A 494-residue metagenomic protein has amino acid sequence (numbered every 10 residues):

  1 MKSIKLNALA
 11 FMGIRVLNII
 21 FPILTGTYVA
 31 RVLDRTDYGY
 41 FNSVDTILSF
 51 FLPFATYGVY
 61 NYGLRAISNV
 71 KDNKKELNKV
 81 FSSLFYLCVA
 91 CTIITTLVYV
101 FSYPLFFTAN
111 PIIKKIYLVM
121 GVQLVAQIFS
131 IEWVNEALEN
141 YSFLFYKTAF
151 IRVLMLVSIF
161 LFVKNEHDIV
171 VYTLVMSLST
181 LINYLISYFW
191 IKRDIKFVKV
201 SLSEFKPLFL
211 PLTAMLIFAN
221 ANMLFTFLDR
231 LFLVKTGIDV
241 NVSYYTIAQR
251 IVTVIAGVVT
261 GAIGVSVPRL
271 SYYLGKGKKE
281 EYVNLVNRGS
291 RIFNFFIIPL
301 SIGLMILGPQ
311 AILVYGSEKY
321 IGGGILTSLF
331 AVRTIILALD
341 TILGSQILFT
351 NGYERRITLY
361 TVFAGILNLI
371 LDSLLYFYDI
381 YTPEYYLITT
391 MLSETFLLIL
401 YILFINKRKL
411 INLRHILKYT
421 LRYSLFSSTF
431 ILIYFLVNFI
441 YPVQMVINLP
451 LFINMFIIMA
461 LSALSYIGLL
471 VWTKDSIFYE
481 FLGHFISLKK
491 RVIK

Functional and structural regions predicted by a protein language model:
M1-F21, K75, L202-F218, V283 (+4 more regions): N-terminal membrane topogenesis motif
S3-N61, T96, L156, L210-D239 (+2 more regions): Signature of the first transmembrane helix
I4, F145, I169-T173, L185-T226 (+4 more regions): Interhelical loop/hinge segments that connect adjacent transmembrane helices in multipass membrane
T25-F50, I169, P207-M215, L233-T253 (+5 more regions): Interfacial/gating helices of multi-pass transporter permease domains
G26-T27, T56-D72, A248, V252-S290 (+2 more regions): Helix-loop junctions and terminal segments of transmembrane helices in multi-pass membrane transport/translocation
A30-D37, L105, I113-K114, L138-F143 (+6 more regions): Membrane-interface helix-loop junctions in multi-pass transport and translocation proteins
L124-Y146, V332-F363: Membrane-interface junctions at transmembrane-helix termini in multi-pass inner-membrane proteins
N412, L417, F435-K494: Membrane-proximal transmembrane or re-entrant/amphipathic helices at the cytosolic face
